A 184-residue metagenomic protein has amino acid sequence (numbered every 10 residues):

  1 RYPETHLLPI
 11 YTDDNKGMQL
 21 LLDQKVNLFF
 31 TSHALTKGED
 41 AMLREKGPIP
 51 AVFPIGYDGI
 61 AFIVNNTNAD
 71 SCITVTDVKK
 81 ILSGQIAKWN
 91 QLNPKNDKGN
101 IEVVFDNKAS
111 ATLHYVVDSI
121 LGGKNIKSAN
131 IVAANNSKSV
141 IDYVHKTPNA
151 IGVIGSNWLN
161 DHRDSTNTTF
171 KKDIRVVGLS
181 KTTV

Functional and structural regions predicted by a protein language model:
R1-V26, H33-A34, A41-R44, A51-G56 (+1 more regions): Exported/periplasmic ABC-transporter solute-binding proteins
